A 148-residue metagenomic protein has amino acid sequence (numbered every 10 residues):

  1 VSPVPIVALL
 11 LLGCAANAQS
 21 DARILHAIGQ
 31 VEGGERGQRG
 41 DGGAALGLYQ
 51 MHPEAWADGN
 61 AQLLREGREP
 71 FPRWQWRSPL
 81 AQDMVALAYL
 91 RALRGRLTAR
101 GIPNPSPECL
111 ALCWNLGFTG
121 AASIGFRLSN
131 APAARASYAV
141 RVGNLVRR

Functional and structural regions predicted by a protein language model:
V1-S2, I6-S20: Bacterial Sec-dependent signal peptides at the C-terminal "C-region" and cleavage site
C14-G42, Q50-R148: Non-catalytic cell-wall polysaccharide-engagement segments
